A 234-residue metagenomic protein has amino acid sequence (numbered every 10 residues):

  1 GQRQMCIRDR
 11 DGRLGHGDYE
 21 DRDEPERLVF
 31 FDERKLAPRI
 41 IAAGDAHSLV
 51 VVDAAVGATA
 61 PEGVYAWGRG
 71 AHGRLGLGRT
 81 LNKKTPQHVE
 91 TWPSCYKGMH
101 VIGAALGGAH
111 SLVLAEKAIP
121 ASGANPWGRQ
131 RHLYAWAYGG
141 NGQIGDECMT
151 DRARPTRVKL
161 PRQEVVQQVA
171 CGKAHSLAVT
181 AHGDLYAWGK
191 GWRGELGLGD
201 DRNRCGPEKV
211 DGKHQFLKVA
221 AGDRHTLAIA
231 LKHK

Functional and structural regions predicted by a protein language model:
G1-Q4, R8-K234: Eukaryote-biased RCC1-like beta-propeller repeat architecture
